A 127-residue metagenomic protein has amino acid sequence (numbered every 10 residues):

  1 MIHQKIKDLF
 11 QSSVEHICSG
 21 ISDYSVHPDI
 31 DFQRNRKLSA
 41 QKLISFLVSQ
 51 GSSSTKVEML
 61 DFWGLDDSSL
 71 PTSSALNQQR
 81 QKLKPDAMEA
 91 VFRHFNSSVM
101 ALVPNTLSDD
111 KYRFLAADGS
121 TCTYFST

Functional and structural regions predicted by a protein language model:
M1-T127: Conserved, well-structured functional cores that handle cations and Mg-NTP chemistry
